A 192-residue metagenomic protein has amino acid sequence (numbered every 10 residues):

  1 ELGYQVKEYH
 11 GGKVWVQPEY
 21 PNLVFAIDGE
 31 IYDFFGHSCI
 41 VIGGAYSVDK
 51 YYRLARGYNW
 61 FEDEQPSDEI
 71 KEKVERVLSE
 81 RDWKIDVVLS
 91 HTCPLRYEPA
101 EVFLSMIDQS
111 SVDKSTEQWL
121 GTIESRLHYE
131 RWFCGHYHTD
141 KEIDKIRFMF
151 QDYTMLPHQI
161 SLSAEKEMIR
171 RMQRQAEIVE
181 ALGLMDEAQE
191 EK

Functional and structural regions predicted by a protein language model:
E1-K7, L95-M168: Conserved beta-sheet core of the metallophosphoesterase superfamily
L2-V16, P21, F34-K114: Active-site-proximal loop/helix segment associated with metal-binding centers of metalloenzymes
N22-V24, I146: Short, conserved active-site loop motifs that form the nucleotide-linked donor/cofactor pocket
D28-F35, E142-D144: Short acidic-hydrophobic surface loop/beta-edge motif
G29-E30, G44-Y46, T92-C93, G135-Y137 (+1 more regions): Active-site metal-binding loops of divalent metal-dependent hydrolases
R170-K192: A short C-terminal boundary segment appended to hydrolase-like catalytic domains
